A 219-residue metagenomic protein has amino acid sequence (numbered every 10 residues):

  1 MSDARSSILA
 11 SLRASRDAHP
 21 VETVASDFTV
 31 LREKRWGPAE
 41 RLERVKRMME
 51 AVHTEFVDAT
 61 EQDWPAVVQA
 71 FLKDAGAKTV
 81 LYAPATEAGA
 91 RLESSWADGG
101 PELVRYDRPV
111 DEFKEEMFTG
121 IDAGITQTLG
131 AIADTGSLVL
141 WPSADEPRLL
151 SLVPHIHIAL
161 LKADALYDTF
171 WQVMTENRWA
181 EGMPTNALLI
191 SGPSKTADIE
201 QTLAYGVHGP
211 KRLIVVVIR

Functional and structural regions predicted by a protein language model:
M1-R219: The feature marks the mature, well-folded catalytic cores of soluble enzymes
